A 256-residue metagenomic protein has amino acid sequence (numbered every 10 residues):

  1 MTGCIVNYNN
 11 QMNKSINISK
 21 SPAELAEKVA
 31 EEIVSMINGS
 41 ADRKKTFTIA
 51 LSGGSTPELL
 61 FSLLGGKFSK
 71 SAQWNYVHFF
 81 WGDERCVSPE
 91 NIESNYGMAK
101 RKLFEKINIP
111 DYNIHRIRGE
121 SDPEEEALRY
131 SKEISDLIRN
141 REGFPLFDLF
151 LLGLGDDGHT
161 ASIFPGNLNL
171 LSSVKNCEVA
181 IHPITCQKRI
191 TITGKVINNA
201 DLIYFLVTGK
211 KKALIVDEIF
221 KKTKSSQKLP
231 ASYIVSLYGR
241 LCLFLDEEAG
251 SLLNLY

Functional and structural regions predicted by a protein language model:
C4-I49, E124: N-terminal glycine-/serine-/threonine-rich phosphate-binding loop
N13, Q73-D148: Ligand-binding beta-strand-loop-alpha-helix segment within the catalytic cores of soluble metabolic enzymes
N38-K67: Glycine-rich N-terminal segment of FAD-binding domains in flavoprotein oxidoreductases, spanning the beta-loop-helix
L51-T56, L152-D156, T208: Glycine-rich beta-strand-to-loop/alpha-helix junction loops that act as flexible
L63-Q73, G97, R101, P165-V174 (+1 more regions): A glycine- and small-aliphatic-rich helix-loop capping segment at beta-alpha/alpha-beta transitions that lines
A127-L128, A161-G166, I215-I219, L255: A short secondary-structure junction signal
F150-K195: Class I SAM-dependent methyltransferase SAM-binding "motif I" and its flanking Rossmann-like core
K195, D201-Y256: ATP/nucleoside-binding phosphotransfer catalytic cores, i.e., glycine-rich phosphate-binding loops
